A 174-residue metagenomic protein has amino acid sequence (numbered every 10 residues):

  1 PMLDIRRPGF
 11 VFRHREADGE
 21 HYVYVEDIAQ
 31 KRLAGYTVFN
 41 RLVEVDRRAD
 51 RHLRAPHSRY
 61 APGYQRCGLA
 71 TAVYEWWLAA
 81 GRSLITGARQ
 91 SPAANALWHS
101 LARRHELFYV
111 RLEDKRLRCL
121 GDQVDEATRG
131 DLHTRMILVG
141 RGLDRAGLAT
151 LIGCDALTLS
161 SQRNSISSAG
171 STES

Functional and structural regions predicted by a protein language model:
P1-R48, S83-S174: Terminal substrate-recognition subdomain of acyl/acetyltransferases
R47-P62: Conserved acetyl-CoA binding element of GNAT-fold acetyltransferases
A55-R59, A79-T86: Short acidic, glycine/Ser/Thr-rich loop/turn "cap" segments at secondary-structure junctions
Y60-A79: Conserved acetyl-CoA-binding loop-helix of GNAT-fold acetyltransferases
